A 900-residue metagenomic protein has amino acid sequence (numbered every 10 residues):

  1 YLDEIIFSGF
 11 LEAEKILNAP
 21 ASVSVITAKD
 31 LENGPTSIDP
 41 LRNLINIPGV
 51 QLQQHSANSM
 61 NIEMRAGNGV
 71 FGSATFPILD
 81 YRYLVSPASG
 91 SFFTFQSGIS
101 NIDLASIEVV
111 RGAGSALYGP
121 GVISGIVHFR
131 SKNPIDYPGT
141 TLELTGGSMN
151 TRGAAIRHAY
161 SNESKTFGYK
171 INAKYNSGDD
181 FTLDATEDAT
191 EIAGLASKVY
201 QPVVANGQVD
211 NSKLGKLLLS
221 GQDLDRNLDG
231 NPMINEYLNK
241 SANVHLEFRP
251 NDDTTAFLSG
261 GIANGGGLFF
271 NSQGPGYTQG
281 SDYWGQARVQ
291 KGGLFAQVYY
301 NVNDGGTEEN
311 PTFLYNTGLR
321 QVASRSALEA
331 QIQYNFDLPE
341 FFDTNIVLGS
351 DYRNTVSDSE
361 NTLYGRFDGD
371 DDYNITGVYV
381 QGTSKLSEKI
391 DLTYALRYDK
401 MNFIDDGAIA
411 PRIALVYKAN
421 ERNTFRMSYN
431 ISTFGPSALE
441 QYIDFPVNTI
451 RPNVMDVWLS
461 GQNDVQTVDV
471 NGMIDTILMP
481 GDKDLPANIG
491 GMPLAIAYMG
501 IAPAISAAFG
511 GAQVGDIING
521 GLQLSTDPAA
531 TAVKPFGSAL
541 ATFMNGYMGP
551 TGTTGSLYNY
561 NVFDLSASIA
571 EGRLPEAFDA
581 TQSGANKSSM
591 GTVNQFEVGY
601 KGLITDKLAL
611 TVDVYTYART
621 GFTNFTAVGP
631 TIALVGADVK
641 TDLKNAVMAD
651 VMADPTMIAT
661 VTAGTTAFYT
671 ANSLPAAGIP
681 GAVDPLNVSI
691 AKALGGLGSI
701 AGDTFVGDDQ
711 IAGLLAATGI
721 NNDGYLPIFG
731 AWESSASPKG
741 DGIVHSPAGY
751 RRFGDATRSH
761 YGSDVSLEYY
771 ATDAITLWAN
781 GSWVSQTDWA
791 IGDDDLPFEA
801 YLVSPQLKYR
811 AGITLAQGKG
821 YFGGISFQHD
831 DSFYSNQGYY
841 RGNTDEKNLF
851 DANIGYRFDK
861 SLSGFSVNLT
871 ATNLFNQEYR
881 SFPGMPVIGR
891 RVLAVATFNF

Functional and structural regions predicted by a protein language model:
Y1-E32: Short, acidic, small-residue-rich periplasmic hinge/interaction motif at the N-terminus of Gram-negative outer-membrane
V23, L41-Y83: Extracytoplasmic beta-strand/coil segments of soluble accessory domains associated with Gram-negative outer-membrane
R82-R111: Short acidic/polar hinge/loop motifs at secondary-structure boundaries that mediate gating or recognition
D136, E143-T145, R157-T278: Periplasmic-side early beta-strands and strand-to-turn transitions of outer-membrane beta-barrels
A159, E163-F167, N172-K174, Y283 (+3 more regions): Conserved C-terminal beta-signal and adjacent last beta-strands/turns of outer-membrane beta-barrel proteins
R249-D253, S259-A263, S281-D405, W778: Face-selective signature of the C-terminal outer-membrane beta-barrel domain
N301-P311, N402, R422-G591, T616-G636 (+4 more regions): Surface-exposed extracellular loop regions of Gram-negative outer-membrane beta-barrel proteins, predominantly
K385-K389, L603, K607-R619, T623-S835 (+1 more regions): Gram-negative outer-membrane beta-barrel transporters
